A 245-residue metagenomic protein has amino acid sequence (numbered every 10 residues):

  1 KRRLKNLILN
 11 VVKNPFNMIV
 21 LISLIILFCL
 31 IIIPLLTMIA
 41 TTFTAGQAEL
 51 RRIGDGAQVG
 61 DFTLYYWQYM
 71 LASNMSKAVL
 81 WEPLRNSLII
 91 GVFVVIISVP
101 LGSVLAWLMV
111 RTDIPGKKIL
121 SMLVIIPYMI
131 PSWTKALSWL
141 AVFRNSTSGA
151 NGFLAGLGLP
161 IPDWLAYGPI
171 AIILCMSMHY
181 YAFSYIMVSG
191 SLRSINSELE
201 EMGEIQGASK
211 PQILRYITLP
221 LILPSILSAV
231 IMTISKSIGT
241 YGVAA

Functional and structural regions predicted by a protein language model:
K1-I8, D55-L64, M70-S73: Short, membrane-interfacial amphipathic segments enriched in basic
K1-S23, P211: Transmembrane alpha-helical segments of polytopic membrane transport and secretion proteins
P15-R52, Y66-R193, L219-A245: Membrane-water interface segments at the C-terminal ends of transmembrane alpha-helices in multi-pass inner-membrane
G60, L84-S87, G207: Polytopic alpha-helical membrane proteins, predominantly small-molecule transporters/carriers
P115, A208-S209: Short coil/turn motifs that cap or connect alpha-helices
L199: Helix-turn-helix DNA-binding elements, focusing on the entry/boundary residues of the two helices that contact DNA
M202: Donor-sugar nucleotide-binding helix/loop cap in glycosyltransferases
Q206-G207, P220: Glycine/proline-centered hinge or cleavage motifs at structural transition points of membrane proteins
